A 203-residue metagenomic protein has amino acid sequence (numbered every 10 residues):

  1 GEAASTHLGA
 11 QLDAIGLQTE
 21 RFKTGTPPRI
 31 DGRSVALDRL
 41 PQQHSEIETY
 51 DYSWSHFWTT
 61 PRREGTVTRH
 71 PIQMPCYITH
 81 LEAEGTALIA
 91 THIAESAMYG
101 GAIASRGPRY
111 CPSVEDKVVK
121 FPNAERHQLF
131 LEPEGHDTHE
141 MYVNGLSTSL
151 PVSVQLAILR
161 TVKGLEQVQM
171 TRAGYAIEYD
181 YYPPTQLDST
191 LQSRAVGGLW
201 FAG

Functional and structural regions predicted by a protein language model:
G1, L12, G198-L199: Short hydrophobic core segments
G1-A3, K163: Glycine-rich beta-alpha-beta "Rossmann" dinucleotide-binding loop(s) and their flanking helix/strand
S5, A10-L156: An anion/pyrophosphate-binding glycine-rich loop and adjacent beta-alpha core in soluble alpha-beta enzymes
F130, Y142-G203: A glycine-rich dinucleotide-binding beta-alpha-beta segment and adjacent secondary-structure elements that constitute
